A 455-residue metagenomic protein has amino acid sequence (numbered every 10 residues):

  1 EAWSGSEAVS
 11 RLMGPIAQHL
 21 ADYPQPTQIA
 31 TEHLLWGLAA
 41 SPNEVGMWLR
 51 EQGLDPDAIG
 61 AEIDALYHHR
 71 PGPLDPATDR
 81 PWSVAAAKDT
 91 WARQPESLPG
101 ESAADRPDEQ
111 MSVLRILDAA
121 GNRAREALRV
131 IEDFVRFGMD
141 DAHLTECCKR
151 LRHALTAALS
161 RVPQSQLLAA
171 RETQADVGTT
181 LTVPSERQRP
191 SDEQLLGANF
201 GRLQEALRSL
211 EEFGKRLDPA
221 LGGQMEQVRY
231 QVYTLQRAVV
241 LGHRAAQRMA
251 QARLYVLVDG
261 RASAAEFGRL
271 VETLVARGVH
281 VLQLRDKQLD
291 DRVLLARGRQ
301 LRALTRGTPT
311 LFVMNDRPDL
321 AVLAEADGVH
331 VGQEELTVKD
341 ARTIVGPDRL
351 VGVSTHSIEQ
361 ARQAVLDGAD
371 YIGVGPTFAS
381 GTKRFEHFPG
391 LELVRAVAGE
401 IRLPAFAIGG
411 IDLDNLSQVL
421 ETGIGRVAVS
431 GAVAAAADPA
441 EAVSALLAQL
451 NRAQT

Functional and structural regions predicted by a protein language model:
E1-D105, E109, V113: Histone-fold recognition with a strong bias for associated Lys/Arg-rich disordered tails
W82, A86-A250: Phosphate/pyrophosphate-binding loop motifs in nucleotide- or prenyl diphosphate-using proteins
D192, A250-G268, R349-T355, A407: Active-site mouth loops of central-metabolism enzymes
L203, V256, L274, L282 (+8 more regions): Conserved, mostly hydrophobic/aromatic
R253-Y255, V281-Q283, P309-V313, D327-H330 (+4 more regions): Structural preference for beta-strand elements that scaffold enzyme active sites
E266-V281, R317-L320, A324-V329, E334 (+3 more regions): Alpha/beta enzyme core
H280, R285, Q333-A341, G373-F385 (+1 more regions): Glycine-rich phosphate-binding active-site loops on the catalytic face of alpha/beta enzymes
L294-D316, Q333-H356, F385-L413, L446-Q454: Alpha-helix-loop-beta-strand connector modules within alpha/beta enzyme cores
